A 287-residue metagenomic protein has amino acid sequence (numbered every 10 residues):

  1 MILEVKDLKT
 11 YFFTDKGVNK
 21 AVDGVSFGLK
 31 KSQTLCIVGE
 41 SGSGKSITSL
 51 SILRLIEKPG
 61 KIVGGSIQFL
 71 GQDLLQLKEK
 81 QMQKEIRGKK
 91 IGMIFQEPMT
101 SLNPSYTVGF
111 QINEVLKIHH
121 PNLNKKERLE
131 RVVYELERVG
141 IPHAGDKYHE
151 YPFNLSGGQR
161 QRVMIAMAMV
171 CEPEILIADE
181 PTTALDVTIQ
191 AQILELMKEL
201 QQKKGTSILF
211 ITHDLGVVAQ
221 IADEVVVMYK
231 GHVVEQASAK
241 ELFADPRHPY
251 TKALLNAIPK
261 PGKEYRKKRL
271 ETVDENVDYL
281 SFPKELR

Functional and structural regions predicted by a protein language model:
I62-D73: Conserved ABC transporter NBD signature motif
D73, K126-D146, L255: Conserved ABC ATPase "signature" region
P142-G145, S238-R287: Short catalytic/signature loops enriched in Gly
V170-E174: A short, proline-enriched helix->beta-strand linker immediately N-terminal to the Walker B motif in ABC-type P-loop
V218-Q220: A short, surface-exposed alpha-helical micro-motif characterized by mixed small hydrophobic and charged/polar residues
E224, Q236: Short, glycine/charged-rich "phosphate-handling" switch motifs in NTP-dependent and phosphotransfer domains
